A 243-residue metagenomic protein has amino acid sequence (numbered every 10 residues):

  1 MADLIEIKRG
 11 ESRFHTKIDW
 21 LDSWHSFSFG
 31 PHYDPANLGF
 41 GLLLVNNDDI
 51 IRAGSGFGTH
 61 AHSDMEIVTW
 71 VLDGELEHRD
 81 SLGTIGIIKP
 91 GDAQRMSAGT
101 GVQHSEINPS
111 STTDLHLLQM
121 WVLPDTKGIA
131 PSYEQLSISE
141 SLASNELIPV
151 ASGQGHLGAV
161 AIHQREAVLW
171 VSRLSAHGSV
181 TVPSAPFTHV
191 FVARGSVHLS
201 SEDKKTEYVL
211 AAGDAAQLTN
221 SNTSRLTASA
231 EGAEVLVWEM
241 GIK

Functional and structural regions predicted by a protein language model:
M1-K243: Jelly-roll (double-stranded beta-helix
